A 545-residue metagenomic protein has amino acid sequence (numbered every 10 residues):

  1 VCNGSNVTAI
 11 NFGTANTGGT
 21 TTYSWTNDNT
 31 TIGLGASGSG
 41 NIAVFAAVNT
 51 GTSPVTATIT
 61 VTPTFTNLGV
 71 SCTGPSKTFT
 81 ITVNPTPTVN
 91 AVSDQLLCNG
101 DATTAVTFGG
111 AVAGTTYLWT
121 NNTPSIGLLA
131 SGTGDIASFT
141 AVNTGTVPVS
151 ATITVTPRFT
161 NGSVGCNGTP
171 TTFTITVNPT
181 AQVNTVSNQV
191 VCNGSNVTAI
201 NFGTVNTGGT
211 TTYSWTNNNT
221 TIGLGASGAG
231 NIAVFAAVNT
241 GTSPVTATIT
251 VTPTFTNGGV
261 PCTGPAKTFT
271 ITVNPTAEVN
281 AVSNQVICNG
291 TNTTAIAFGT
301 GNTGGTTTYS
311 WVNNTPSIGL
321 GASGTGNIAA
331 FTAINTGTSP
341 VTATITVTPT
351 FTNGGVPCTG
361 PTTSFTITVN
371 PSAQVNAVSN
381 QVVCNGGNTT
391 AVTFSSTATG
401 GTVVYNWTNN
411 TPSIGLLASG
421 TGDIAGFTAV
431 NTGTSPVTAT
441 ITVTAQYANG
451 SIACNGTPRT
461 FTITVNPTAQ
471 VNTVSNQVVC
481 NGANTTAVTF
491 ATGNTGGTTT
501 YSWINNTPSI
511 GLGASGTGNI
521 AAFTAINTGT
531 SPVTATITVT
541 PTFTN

Functional and structural regions predicted by a protein language model:
V1-N545: Extracellular low-complexity Ser/Thr/Asn/Gly-rich intrinsically disordered segments
